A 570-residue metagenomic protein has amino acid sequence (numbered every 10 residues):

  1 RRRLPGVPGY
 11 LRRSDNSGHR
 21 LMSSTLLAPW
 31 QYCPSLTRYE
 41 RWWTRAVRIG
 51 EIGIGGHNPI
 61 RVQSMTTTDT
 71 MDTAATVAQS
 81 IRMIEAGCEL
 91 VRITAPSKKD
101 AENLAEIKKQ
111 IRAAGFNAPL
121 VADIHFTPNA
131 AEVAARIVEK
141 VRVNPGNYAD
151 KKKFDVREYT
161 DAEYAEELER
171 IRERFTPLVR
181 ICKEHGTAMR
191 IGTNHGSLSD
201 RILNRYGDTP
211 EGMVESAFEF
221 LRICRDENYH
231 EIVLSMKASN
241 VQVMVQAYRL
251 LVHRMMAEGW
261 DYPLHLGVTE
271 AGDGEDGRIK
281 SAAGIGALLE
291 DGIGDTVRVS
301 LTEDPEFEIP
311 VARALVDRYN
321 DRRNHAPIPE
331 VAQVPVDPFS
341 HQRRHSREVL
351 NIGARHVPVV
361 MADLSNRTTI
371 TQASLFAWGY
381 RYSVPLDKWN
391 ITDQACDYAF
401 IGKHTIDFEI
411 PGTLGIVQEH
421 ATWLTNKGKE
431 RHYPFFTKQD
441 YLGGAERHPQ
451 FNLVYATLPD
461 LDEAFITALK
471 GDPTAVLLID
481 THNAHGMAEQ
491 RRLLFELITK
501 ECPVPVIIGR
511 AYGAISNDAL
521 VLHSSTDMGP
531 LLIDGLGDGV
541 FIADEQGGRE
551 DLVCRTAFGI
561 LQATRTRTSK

Functional and structural regions predicted by a protein language model:
R2-P8: Extreme N-terminal basic, low-complexity initiation segments that serve as generic localization/processing leaders
Y10, D15-H19: Intrinsic-disorder-associated, low-complexity terminal segments enriched in Asp/Asn/His/Tyr and depleted of Lys/Arg
S23-M65, T70, V179-H185, D321-L375 (+1 more regions): N-terminal amphipathic alpha-helix/helix-capping segment at the start of soluble metabolic enzymes
S35-L36, R41, T73, I84 (+3 more regions): Active-site beta->alpha loop and helix N-cap motifs at the rims of alpha/beta catalytic domains
R48, G53, R61-S64, R92-T94 (+12 more regions): Structured core elements
R48-Q63, T68-G87, V91, S97-D100: N-terminal glycine-rich anion-binding loops that anchor highly charged ligand groups
I54, P59-I60, T67-D69, Y148 (+8 more regions): Short, glycine-/Ser/Thr-/acidic-enriched flexible segments
Y159-F175, V179-R180, R201-A354, M361 (+2 more regions): Catalytic alpha/beta core domains of metabolic enzymes, predominantly
